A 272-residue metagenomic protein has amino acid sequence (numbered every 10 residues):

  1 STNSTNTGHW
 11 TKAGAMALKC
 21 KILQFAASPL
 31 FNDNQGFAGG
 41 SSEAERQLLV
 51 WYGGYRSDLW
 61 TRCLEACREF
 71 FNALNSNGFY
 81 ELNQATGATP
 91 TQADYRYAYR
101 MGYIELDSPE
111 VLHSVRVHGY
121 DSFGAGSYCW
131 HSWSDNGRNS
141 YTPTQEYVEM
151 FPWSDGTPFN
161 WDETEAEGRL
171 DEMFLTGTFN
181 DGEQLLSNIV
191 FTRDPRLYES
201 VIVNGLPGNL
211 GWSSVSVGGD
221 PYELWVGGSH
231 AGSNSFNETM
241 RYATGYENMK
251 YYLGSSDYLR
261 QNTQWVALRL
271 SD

Functional and structural regions predicted by a protein language model:
S1, C63-A66, N72, Y251-Y252 (+1 more regions): Long, amphipathic alpha-helical regulatory blocks in the mid-to-C-terminal portion of eukaryotic proteins
S1-G8: Flexible helix-coil transition and linker loops at the boundaries of alpha-helical arrays
K12-A13, K21-G228: An aromatic- and glycine-enriched ligand-binding surface/loop that stacks and positions planar moieties
V217-R269: Active-site beta-strand/loop architecture of penicillin-binding DD-peptidases
